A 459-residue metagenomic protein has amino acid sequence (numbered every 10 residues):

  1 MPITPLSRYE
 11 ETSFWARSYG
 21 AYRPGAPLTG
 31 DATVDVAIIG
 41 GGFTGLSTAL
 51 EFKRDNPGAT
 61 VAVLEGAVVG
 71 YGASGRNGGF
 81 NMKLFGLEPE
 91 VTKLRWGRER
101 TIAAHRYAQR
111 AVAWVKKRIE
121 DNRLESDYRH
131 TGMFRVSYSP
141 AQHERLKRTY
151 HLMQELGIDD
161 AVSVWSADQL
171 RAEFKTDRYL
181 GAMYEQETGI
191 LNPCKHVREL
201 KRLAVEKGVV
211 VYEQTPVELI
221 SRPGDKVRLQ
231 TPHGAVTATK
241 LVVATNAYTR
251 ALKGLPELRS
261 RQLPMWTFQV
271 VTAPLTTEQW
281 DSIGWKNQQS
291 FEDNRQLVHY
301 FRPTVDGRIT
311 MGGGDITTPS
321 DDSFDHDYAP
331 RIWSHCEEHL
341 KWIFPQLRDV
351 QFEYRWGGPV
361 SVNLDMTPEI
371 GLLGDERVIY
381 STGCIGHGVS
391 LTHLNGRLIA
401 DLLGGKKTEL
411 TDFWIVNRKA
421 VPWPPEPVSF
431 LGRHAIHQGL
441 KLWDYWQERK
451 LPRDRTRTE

Functional and structural regions predicted by a protein language model:
M1-V36, R54-D55, A59-T60: Extreme N-terminal leader/targeting segments of oxidoreductases
P2-E11, R17, L87-K93, K117-T131 (+1 more regions): Flavin (FAD/FMN) cofactor-binding and adjacent substrate-gating region of FAD-dependent oxidoreductase domains
K53, H339, T392-D412: Internal hydrophobic alpha-helix adjacent to the cofactor/substrate pocket in enzyme cavities
K53-R76: Glycine-rich FAD pyrophosphate-binding loop
R76-Y107: Glycine-rich active-site loop/strand segments that organize a redox cofactor
A113, D121-R129, V217-L219, D225 (+3 more regions): Active-site substrate-recognition segment that forms the wall of the catalytic cavity or substrate channel
E144, L152-Q154, D177-K240: Helical element adjacent to the flavin cofactor pocket in flavoenzyme catalytic cores
V362, L402-I436: Active-site-proximal substrate-binding core of FAD-dependent oxidoreductases
